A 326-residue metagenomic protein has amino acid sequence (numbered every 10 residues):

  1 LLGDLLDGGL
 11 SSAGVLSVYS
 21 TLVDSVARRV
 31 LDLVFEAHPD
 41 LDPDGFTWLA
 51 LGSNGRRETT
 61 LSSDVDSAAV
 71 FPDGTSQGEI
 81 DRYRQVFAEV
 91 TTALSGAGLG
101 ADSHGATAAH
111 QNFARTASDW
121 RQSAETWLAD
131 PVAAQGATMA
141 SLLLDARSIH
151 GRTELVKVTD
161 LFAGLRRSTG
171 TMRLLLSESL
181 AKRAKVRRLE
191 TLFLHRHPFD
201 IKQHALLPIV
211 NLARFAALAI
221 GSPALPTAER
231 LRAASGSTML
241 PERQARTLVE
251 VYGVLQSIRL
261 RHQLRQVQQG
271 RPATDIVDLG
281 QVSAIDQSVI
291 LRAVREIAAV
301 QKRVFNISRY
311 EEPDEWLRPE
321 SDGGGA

Functional and structural regions predicted by a protein language model:
L1-A326: A nucleotide- and high-energy phosphate-metabolite-utilizing enzyme signature
